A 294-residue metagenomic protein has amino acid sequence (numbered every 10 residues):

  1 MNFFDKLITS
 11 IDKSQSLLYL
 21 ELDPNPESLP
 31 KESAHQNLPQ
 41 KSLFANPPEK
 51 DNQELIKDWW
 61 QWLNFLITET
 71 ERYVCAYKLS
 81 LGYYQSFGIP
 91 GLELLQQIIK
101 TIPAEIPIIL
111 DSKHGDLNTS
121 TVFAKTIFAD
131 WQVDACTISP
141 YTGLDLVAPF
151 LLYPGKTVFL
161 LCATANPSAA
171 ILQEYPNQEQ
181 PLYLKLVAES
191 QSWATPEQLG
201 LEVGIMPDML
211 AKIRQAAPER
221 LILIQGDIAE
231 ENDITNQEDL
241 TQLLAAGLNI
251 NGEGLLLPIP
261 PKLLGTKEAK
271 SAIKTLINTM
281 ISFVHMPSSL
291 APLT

Functional and structural regions predicted by a protein language model:
M1-L79, Y84-Q97, T101-E105: Conserved N-terminal beta1-alpha1 strand-loop-helix module at the mouth
I11-D12, L66-Y73, Q96-A104, P149-P154 (+2 more regions): Acidic (Asp/Glu)-rich catalytic clusters
S14-L18, Y73-C75, A104-I108, Q132-D134 (+4 more regions): Short, well-ordered coil/turn segments that N-cap beta-strands
L20, Y77, D111, C136 (+1 more regions): Conserved, mostly hydrophobic/aromatic
K50, D116-G204, E219: Conserved anion-binding
S86-T101, L117-T121, Y141-G155, I205-A217 (+1 more regions): Active-site-adjacent beta->alpha loops and helix N-cap segments on the catalytic face of soluble alpha/beta enzymes
M206-L263: A C-terminal functional module that forms or caps the active site or interfaces directly with catalytic machinery
L244-T294: C-terminal helical cap(s) of enzyme catalytic domains, especially alpha/beta-barrels
